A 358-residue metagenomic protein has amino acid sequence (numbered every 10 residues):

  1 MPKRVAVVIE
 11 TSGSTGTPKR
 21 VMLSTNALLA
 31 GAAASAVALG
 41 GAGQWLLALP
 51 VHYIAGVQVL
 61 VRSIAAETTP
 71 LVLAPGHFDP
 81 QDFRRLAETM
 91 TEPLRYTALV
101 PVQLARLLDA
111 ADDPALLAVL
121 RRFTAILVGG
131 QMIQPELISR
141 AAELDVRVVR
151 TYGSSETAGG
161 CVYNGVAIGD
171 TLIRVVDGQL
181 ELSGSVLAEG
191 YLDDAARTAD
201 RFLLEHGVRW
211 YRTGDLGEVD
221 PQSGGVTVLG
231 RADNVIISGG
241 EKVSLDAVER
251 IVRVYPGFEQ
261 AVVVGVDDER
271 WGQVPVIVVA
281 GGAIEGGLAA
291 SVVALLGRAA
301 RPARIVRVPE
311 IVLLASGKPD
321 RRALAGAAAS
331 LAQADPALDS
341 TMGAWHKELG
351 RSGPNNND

Functional and structural regions predicted by a protein language model:
R4-A33, G40: Conserved AMP-binding A3 loop
T11, L28-L29, T198, T213 (+3 more regions): Adenylate-forming
T11-S14, W45, L60, T97 (+5 more regions): Conserved S/T- and glycine-rich ATP-binding loop of Class I adenylate-forming
L23-A33, Q44-R106, V149: AMP-binding/adenylate-forming
D109-N164: Gly/Ser/Thr-rich phosphate-binding loop
A167, G178-L203, E241-V243: Conserved ATP/PPi-binding loop(s) of AMP-dependent carboxylate-activating enzymes
G184, L216-A300: AMP-binding/adenylate-forming catalytic core of the ANL superfamily
I236, V264, V276-V278, S291-D358: Conserved C-terminal "lid"/linker of ANL adenylate-forming enzymes
